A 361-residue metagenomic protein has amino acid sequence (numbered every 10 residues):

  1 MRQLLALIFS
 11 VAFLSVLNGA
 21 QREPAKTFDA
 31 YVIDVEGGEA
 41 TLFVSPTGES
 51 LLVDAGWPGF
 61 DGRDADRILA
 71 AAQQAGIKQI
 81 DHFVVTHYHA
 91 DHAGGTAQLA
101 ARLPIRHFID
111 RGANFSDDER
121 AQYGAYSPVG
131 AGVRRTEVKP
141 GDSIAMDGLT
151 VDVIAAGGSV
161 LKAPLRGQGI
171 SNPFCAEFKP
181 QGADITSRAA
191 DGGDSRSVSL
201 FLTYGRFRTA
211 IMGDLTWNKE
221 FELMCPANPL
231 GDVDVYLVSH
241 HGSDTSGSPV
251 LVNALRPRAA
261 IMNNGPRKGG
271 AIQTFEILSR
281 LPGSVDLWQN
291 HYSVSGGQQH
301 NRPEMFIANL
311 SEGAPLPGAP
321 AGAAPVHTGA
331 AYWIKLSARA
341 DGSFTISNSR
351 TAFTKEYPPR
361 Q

Functional and structural regions predicted by a protein language model:
L5-V16: Bacterial N-terminal signal peptides
N18-Q361: Non-globular, low-confidence helical/coil segments that flank catalytic cores
